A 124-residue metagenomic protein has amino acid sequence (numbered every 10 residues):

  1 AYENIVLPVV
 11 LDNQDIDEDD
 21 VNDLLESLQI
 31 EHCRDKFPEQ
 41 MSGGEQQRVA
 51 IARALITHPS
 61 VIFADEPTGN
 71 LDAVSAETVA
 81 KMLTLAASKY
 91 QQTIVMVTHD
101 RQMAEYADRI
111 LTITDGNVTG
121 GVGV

Functional and structural regions predicted by a protein language model:
Y2, R34-F37: Signature (C-motif/LSGGQ) region and adjacent switch/coupling loops of ABC-type ATPase nucleotide-binding domains
Y2-V10: Short helical segment in ABC ATPase nucleotide-binding domains corresponding to the A-loop/adjacent helical element
I16-C33: Conserved ABC ATPase "signature" region
K36-E39, T57, Y90: Conserved signature/switch motifs of ABC ATPase nucleotide-binding domains
F37-M41, E45-Q47: Conserved ABC ATPase signature
I51, V79: Hydrophobic anchor residue at the start of the ABC signature
I62-D65: Catalytic Walker B motif of ABC-type/P-loop ATPase nucleotide-binding domains
A73-S75: Helix N-cap at the start of a conserved alpha-helix in ABC-type nucleotide-binding domains
